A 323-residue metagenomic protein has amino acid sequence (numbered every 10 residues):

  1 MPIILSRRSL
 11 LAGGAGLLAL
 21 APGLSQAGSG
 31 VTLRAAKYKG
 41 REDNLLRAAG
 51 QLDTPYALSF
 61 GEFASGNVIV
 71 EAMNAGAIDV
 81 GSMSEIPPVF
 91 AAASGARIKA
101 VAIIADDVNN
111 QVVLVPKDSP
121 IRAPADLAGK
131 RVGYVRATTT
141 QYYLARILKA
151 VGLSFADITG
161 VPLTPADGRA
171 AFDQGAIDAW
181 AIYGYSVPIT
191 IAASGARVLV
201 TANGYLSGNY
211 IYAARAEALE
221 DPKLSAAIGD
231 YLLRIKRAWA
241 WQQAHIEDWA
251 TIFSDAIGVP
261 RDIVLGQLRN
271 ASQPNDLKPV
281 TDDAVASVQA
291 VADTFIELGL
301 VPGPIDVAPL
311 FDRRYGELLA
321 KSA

Functional and structural regions predicted by a protein language model:
M1-L18: N-terminal secretory signal peptides and thylakoid transit peptides that target proteins across membranes
G28-S154, G160-P162, D178-G184, L199 (+1 more regions): Short, glycine-/small- and polar/acidic-enriched structural segments that line small-molecule recognition paths
E71, A75, V89, A125 (+9 more regions): Solvent-exposed, polar/charged alpha-helical surfaces in well-ordered, non-transmembrane soluble domains, broadly
A77, S82, A92, R131 (+7 more regions): Sec/Tat-exported extracytoplasmic proteins
I86, D167-D255: Pocket-lining segment of extracytoplasmic ligand-binding domains
D221-P302: Secondary-structure end/capping motifs
D293-A323: Conserved C-terminal helix/tail region of periplasmic/extracytoplasmic solute-binding proteins
